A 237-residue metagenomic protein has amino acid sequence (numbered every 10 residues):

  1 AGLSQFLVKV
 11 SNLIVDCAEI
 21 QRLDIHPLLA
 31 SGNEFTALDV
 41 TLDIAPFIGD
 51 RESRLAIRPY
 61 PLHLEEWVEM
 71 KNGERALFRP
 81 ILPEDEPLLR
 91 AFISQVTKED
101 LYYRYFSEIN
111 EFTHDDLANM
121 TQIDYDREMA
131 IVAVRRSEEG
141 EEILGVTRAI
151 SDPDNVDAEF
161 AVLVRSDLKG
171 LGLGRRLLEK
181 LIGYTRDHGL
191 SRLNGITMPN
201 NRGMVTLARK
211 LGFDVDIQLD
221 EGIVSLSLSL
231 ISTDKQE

Functional and structural regions predicted by a protein language model:
A1-P46, L230-S232: N-terminal loops that bind phosphate or other acidic moieties and the adjacent beta-alpha structural core
A45-E237: Long, contiguous binding/interaction regions
